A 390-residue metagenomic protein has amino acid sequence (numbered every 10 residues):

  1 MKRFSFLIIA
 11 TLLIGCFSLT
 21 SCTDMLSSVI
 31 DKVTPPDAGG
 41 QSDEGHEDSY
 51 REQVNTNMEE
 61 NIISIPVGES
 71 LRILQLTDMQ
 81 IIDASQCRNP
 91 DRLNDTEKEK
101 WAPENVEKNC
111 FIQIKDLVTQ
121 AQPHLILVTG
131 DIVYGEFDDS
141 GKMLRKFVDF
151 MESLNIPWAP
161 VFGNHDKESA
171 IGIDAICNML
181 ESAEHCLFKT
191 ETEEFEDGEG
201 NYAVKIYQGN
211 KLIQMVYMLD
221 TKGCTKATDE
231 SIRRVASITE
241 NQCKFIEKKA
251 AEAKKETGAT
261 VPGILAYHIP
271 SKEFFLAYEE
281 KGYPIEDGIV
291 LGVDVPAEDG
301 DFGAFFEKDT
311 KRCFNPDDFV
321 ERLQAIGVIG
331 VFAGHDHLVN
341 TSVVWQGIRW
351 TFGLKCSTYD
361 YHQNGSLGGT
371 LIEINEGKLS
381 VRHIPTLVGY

Functional and structural regions predicted by a protein language model:
D31-K142: N-terminal active-site segment of His-dependent metallophosphoesterases
G45-I62, A203-Q208, V216, T310-K311 (+2 more regions): Binuclear metal-dependent phosphoesterase catalytic core
Y50-I65, R145-A259, T370-E373: Extended active-site neighborhood of metal-dependent phosphoesterases/phosphodiesterases
S70-D83, Q214-G223, A266, R349-K355: Active-site-proximal beta-strand elements of phosphoester/diester hydrolases
D78-C87, R92-A102, A121-M143, E152-N201 (+4 more regions): Active-site neighborhood of divalent metal-dependent phosphoester/pyrophosphate hydrolases
Q80-S85, Y134-F137, P160-G172, C224-A227 (+4 more regions): Active-site environment of divalent metal-dependent phosphoester hydrolases
A121-H124, M215-Y217, S231-D336: His/acidic metal-ligating clusters that form di-metal
